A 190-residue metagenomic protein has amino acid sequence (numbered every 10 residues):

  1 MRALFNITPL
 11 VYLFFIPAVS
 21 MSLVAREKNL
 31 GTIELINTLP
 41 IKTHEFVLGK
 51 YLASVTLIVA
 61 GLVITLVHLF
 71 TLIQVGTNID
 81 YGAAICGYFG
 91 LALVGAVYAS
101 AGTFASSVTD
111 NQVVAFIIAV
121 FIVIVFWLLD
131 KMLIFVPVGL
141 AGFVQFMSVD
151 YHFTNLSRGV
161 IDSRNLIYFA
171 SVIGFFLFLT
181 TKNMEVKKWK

Functional and structural regions predicted by a protein language model:
R2-N6, V11, L52-Q112: Secretory targeting signals
A3-R26: Long, hydrophobic alpha-helical segments
I16-S20, H68, A101, L179-T180: Hydrophobic/aromatic residues in alpha-helical transmembrane segments
L23-A53: Helix-loop-helix units of permease transmembrane domains in multi-pass membrane transporters, especially ABC
R26, T38, F70-Q74, S107 (+2 more regions): Transmembrane helix-loop junction
E34-E45, D110-V114, T181, E185-K190: Flexible extramembrane loops and terminal tails that flank transmembrane helices in small membrane-associated subunits
A115-N183, K188-K190: Terminal transmembrane helical anchor/hairpin motif
